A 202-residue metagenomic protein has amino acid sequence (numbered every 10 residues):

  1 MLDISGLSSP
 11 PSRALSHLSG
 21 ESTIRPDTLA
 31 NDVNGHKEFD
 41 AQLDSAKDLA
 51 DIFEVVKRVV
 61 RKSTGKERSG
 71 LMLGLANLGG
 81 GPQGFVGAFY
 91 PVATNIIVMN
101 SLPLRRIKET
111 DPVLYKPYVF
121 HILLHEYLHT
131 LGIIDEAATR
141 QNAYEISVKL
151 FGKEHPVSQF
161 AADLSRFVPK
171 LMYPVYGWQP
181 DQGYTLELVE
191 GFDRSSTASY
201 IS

Functional and structural regions predicted by a protein language model:
M1-D3, H121, M172-Y176: Intrinsic structural disorder
M1-S9, A14: An acidic, glycine-rich, mixed-charge low-complexity segment common to nucleic-acid enzymes
D3, S16-S19, E187: Compositionally biased amphipathic helical and low-complexity segments enriched in hydrophobic
S9-S12, A30-K108, I134-S202: Metalloprotease/metallohydrolase-associated module, dominated by Zn2+-dependent proteases
P11-L29: Long, positively charged low-complexity segments
V98-L124: Short acidic, glycine/tyrosine-flanked loop/strand segments centered on an H-E-D-like triad
P117-E136, R140-Y144: Active-site recognition of the HExxH zinc-binding catalytic motif
